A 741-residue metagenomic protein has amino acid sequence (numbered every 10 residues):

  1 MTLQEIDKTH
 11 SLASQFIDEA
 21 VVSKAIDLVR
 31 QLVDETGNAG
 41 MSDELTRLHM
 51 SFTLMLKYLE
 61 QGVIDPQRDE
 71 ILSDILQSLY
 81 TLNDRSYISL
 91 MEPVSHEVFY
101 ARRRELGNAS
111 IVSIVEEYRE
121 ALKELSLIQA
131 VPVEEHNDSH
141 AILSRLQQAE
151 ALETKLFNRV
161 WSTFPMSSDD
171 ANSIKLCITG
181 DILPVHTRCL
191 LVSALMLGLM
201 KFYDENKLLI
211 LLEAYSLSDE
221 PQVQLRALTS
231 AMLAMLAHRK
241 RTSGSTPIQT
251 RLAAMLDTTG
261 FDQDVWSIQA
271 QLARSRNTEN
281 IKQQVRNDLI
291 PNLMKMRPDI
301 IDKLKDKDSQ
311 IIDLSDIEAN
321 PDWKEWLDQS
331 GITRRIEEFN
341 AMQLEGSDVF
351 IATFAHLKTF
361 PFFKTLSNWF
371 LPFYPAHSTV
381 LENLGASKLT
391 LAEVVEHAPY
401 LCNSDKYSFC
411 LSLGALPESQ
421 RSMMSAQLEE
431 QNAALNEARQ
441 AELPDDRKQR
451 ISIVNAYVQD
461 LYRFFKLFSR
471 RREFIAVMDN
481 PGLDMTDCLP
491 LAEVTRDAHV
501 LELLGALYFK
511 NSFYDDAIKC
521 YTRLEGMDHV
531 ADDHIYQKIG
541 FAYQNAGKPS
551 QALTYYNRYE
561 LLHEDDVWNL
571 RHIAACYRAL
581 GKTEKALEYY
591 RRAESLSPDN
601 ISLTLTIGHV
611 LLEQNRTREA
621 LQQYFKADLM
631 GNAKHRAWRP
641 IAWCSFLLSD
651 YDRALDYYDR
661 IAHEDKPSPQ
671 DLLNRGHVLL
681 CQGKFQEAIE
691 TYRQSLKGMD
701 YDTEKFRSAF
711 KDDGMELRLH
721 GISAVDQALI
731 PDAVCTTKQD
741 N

Functional and structural regions predicted by a protein language model:
D34, M232-T258, L680-T703, L729-C735: TPR/TPR-like (Sel1-like) alpha-helical repeat modules
R226, H499, D533-H534, W568 (+3 more regions): Start-of-helix register in tetratricopeptide repeats
F370-H563: Alpha-solenoid helical-repeat scaffolds
E525-G526, N557-L561, R591-S595, F625-L629 (+2 more regions): Conserved structural position within tetratricopeptide repeats
